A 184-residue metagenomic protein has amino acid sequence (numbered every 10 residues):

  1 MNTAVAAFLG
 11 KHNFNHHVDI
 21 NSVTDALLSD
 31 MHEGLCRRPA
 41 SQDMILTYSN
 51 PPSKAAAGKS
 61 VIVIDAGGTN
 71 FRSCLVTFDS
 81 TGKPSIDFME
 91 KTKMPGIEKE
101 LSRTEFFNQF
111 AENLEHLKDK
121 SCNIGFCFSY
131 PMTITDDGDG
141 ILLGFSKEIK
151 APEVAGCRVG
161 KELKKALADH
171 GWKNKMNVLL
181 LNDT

Functional and structural regions predicted by a protein language model:
M1-I62: N-terminal charged helix/coil linker that caps or initiates catalytic domains
Y48-I86, I134: Gly/Thr-rich phosphate-binding beta-strand-loop-beta motif of the actin/hexokinase/Hsp70
V61-D65, N123-G125, N177-L179: Short glycine-aspartate micro-motif
R72, D79-T81, D87-I97, N108-H116: Extended mixed-charge, aromatic/glycine-enriched low-complexity segments
K91-N108, M132-T184: Glycine-rich phosphate-binding loop and adjoining helix at the ATP-binding site of ATP-dependent phosphoryl-transfer
F110-N123, L167-W172: Phosphate/pyrophosphate-binding loops at sites that engage ATP/ADP/AMP, CoA/4′-phosphopantetheine, polyphosphate
C127-P131: Short loop/turn motifs enriched for small/polar and acidic residues
